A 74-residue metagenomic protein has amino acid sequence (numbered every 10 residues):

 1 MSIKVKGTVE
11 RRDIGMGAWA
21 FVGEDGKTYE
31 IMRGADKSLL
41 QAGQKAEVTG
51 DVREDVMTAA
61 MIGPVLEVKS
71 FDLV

Functional and structural regions predicted by a protein language model:
M1, M16-A20, V74: Short, positively charged
M1-G15, G50: Structural detector for short beta-strands of small beta-barrel domains
K4-K6, T28, K45, V65: Well-ordered beta-strand positions in beta-sheet-rich domains
G15-Y29: OB-fold (S1/OB) nucleic-acid-binding surfaces
G23-D25, A35, V52: A mature extracytoplasmic/lumenal domain signature
K27-L39: Beta-strand/loop nucleic-acid-binding surfaces
G43-T58: Flexible glycine-rich surface loops and low-complexity tracts that mediate binding to linear polymers
D55-V74: OB-fold/S1-family single-stranded nucleic acid-binding modules
